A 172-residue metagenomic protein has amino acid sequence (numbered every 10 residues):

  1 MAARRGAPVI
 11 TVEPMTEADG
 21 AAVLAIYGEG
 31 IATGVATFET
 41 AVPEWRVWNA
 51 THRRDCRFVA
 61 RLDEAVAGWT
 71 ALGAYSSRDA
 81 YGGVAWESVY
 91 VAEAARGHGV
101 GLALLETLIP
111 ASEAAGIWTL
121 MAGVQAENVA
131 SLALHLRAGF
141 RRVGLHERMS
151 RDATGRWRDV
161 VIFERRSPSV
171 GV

Functional and structural regions predicted by a protein language model:
T11-V23: A short beta-loop-alpha structural element at the N-terminal edge of CoA-dependent acyl/N-acetyltransferase catalytic
G20, L24-A50: Conserved GNAT-fold acetyl-CoA-binding loop/helix
Y27, H135, F140, F163: Conserved active-site tyrosine of GNAT-family acetyltransferases
E39-A94, L105-E106, R166-P168: Acetyl-CoA-dependent GNAT
A71-A74, M121-Q125, L136, R141-R158: Conserved catalytic-core motifs of GNAT/GCN5-like acyltransferases
G83, R148-V172: C-terminal "cap" of GNAT-fold acetyltransferases
G97-P110, L132-R137: Conserved acetyl-CoA-binding loop-helix of GNAT-fold acetyltransferases
S112-V124: Conserved GNAT acetyl-CoA-binding A-motif
